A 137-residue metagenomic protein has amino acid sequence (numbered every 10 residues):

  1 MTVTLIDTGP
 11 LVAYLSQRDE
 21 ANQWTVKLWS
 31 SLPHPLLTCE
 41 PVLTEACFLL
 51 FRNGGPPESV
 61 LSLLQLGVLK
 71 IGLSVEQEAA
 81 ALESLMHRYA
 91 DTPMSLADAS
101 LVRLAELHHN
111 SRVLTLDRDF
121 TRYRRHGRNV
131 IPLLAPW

Functional and structural regions predicted by a protein language model:
M1, I71, L107-W137: Acidic, PIN/NYN-like endoribonuclease modules and their adjacent C-terminal/linker elements
M1-T38, L50-S62, L134: Short, well-structured N-terminal submotif of metal-dependent ribonuclease cores
L11-V12, L43, F120-T121: A generic structural signal for short hydrophobic patches within well-formed alpha-helices
L32-L36, V68-K70, H109-S111: Short active-site oxyanion
L49-L50, S84, R125-R128: Short secondary-structure transition/capping segments
L63-G67: Short linear capping/connector segments at secondary-structure termini
G72-L114, R118: Active-site neighborhoods of divalent-metal-dependent phosphate/nucleic-acid chemistry enzymes
